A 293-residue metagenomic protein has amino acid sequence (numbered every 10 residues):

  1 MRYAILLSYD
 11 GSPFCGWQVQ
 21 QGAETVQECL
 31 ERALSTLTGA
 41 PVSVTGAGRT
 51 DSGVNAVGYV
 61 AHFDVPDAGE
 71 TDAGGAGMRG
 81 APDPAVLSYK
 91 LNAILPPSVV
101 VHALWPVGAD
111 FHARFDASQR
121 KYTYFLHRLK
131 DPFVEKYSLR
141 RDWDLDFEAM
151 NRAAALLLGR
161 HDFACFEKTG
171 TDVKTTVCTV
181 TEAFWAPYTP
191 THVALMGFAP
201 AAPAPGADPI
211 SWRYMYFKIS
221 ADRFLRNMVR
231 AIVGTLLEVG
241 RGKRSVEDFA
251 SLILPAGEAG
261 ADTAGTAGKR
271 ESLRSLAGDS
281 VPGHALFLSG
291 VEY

Functional and structural regions predicted by a protein language model:
M1-Y293: Structured-RNA-binding interfaces characteristic of tRNA pseudouridine synthases
